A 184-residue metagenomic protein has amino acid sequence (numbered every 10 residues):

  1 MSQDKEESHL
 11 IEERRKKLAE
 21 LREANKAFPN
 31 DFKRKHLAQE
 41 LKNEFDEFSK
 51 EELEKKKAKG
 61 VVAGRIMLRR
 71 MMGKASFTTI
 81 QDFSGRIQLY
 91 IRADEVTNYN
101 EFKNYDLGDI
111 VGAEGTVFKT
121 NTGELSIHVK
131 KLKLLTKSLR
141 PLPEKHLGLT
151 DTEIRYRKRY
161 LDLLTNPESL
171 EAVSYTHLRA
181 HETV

Functional and structural regions predicted by a protein language model:
M1-D4: Basic/polar N-terminal segments that are highly enriched at the extreme N-terminus, encompassing both cleavable
E6-V61, L142: OB-fold nucleic-acid-binding modules
K56, K74, H128, R157-R159: A generic structural signal for well-ordered coil/turn residues at beta-strand boundaries that shape enzyme active-site
A58-R70: Structural detector for short beta-strands of small beta-barrel domains
L68-T150: OB-fold single-stranded nucleic acid-binding module
N100-E101, L164-S174: Short histidine-centered catalytic/ligand-binding loop motif
G148-L164, S169: Surface-exposed acidic, glycine/proline-enriched linker/cap segments that occur as 15-30-residue helix-coil
H177-V184: Single conserved hydrophobic/aromatic residue that forms the stacking wall/gate of nucleotide- or nucleobase-binding
